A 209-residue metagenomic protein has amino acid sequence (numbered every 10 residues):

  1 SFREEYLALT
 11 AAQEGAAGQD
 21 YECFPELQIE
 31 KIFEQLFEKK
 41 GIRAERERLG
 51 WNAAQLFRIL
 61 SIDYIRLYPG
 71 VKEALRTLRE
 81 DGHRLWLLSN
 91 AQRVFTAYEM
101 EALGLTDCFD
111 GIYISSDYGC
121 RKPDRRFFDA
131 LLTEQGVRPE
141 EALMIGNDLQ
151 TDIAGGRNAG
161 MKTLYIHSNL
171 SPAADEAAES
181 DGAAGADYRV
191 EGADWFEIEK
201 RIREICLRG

Functional and structural regions predicted by a protein language model:
S1-R76, E80, V94, F196 (+1 more regions): N-terminal helical cap/lid subdomain that shapes the substrate entry/recognition surface in HAD-like hydrolases
E47-A54, K72, R76-R79, H83-G209: Asp-based, Mg2+/Mn2+-dependent phosphohydrolase catalytic module
